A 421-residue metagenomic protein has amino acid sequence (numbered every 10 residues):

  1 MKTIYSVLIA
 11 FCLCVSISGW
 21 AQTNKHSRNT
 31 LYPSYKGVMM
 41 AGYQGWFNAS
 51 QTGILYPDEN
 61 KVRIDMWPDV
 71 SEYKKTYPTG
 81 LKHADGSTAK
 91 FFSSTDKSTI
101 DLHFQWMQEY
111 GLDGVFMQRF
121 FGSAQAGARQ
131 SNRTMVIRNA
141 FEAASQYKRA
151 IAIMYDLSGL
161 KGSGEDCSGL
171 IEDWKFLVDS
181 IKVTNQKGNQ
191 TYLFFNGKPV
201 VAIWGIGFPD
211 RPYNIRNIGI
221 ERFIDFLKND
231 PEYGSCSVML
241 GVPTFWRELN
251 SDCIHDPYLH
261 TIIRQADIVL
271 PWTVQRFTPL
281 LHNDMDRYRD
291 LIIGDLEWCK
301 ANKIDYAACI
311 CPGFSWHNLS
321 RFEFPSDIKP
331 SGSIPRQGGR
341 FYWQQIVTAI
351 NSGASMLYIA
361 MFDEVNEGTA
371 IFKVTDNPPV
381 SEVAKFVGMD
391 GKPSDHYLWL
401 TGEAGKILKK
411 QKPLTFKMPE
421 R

Functional and structural regions predicted by a protein language model:
M1-N24: Bacterial Sec-dependent N-terminal signal peptides
T23-R421: Glycan-processing catalytic domains of CAZymes
